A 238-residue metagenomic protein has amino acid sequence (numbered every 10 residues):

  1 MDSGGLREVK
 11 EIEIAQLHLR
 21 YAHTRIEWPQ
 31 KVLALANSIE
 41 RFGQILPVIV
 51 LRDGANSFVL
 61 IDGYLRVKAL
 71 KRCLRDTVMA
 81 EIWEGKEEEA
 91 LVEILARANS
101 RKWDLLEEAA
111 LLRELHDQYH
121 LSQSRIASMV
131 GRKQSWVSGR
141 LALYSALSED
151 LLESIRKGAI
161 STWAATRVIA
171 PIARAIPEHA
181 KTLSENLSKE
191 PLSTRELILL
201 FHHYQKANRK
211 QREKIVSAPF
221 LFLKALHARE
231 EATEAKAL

Functional and structural regions predicted by a protein language model:
M1-R7, I39-V50, R101-Q123, S184-T194: Short, charge-rich amphipathic segments
M1-W83: Short, charged/polar connector segments at secondary-structure boundaries
D2-G5, I14-H23, E93-R97, E149-S154 (+1 more regions): Short alpha-helical interface patches
E8, E13, K102, L221-F222: Short, solvent-exposed coil/turn linker segments
E8-K10, A90, L105, A228-E231: Exposed, low-complexity/repetitive linear segments and helix-based recognition motifs, biased toward charged/polar
L19, W28, D62-G63, A96-S100 (+2 more regions): Generic structural "secondary-structure junction" signal
T24-I26, L33, K68-L152, K157 (+1 more regions): Amphipathic, charge-rich alpha-helical segments that serve as recognition/docking helices
A109-Q118, G139-L238: Amphipathic alpha-helical extensions and coiled-coil-like segments
